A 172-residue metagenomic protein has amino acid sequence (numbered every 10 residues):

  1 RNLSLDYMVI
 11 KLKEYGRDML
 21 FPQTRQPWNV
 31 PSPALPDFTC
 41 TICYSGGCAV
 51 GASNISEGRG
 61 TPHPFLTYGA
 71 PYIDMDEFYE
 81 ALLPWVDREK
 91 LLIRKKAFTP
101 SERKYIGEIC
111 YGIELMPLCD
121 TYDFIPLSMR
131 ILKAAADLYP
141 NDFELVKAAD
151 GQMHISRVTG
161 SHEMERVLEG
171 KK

Functional and structural regions predicted by a protein language model:
R1-S45: Conserved anion/nucleotide-ligand pocket segment
D6, K11-E14, A34, A49 (+5 more regions): Residue-level preference for alpha-helix termini and adjacent loops
P27-D76: Active-site-lining helix/loop region of Rossmann-like oxidoreductase modules
Y68-K172: Conserved functional hotspot residues or short segments at active or partner-binding sites across diverse domains
